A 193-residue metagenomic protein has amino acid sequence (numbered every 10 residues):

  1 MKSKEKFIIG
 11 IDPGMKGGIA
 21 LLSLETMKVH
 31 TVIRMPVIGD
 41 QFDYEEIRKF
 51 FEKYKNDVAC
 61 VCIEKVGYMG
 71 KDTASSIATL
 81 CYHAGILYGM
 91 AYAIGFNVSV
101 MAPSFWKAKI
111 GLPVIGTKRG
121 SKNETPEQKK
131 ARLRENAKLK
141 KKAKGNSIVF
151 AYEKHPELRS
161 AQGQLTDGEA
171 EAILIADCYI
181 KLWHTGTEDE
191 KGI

Functional and structural regions predicted by a protein language model:
M1-I193: Phosphate- and other anionic-substrate recognition elements at nucleic-acid/protein interfaces
